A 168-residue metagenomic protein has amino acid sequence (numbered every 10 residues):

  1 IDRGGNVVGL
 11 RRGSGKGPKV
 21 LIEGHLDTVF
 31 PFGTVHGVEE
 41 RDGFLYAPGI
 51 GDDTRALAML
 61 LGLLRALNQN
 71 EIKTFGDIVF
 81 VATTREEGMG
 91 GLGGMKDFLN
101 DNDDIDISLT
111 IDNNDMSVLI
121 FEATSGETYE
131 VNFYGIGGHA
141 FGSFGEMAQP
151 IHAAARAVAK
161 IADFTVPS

Functional and structural regions predicted by a protein language model:
I1-G4, G24-L26, I50, T83-E86 (+2 more regions): Fold-independent oxyanion-binding glycine-rich loops and adjacent beta-strand/coil segments at enzyme active sites
I1-P48: Acidic/His- and Gly-rich active-site-bordering loop/insert found across diverse amide/peptide-bond hydrolases
K19-L21, D106-T110, E130: Short glycine-aspartate micro-motif
G24-V29, V35, N114-M116, A123-E127: Short glycine-enriched loops at secondary-structure junctions
D42-G51, G138-S143: A short glycine/serine-rich beta->alpha loop
G49-T124: Acidic/histidine-rich catalytic neighborhood of metal-dependent amide-processing enzymes
Q69-K73, N100, D104, N132 (+2 more regions): Generic secondary-structure signature for well-ordered alpha-helical cores
F121, S143-S168: Acidic-enriched catalytic cores of C-N bond-cleaving enzymes acting on peptides and small amides
